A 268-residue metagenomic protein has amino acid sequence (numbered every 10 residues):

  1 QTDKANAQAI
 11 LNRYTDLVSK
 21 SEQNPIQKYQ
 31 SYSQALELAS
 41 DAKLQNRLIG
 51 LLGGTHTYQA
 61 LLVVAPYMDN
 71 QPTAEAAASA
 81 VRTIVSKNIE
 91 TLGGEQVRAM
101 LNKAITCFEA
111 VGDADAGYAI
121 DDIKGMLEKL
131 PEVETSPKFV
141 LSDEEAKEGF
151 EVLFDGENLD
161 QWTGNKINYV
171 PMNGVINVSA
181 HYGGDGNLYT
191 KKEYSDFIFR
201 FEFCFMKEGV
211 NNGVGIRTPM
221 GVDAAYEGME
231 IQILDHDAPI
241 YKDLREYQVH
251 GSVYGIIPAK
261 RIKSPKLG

Functional and structural regions predicted by a protein language model:
Q1, K20-L36, Q45-N46, T57-M68 (+1 more regions): Amphipathic alpha-helical scaffolding segments comprising HEAT/armadillo-like alpha-solenoid repeats
D3, S40-D41, D69-T73, D113: Short inter-helical turns and helix N-cap capping residues of alpha-solenoid HEAT/ARM repeat scaffolds
K4-A7, L11, Q45, L61 (+3 more regions): Residue-level detector of extended alpha-helical repeat arrays and alpha-solenoid scaffolds
A5-N6, D16, A78, D223 (+1 more regions): Beta-propeller blade termini and top-face loops
I10-L17, Q34-A35, L48-G54, A80-I84 (+4 more regions): Core register positions within helices of long alpha-helical scaffolds
A78-S79, I89: Alpha-helical protein-protein interaction modules
L92, V97, G112-D115, I123: Extended, compositionally biased terminal segments
E128-G268: Carbohydrate-interacting regions of secretory-pathway proteins
